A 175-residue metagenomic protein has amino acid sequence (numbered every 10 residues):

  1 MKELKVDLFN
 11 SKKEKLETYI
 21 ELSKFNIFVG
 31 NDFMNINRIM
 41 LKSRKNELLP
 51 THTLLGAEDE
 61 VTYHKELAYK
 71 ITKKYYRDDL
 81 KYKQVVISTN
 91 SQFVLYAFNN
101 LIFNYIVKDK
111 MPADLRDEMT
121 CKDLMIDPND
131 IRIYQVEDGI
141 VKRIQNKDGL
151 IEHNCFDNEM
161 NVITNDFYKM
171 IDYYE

Functional and structural regions predicted by a protein language model:
K2-N158: Switch/communication elements of ASCE P-loop NTPase nucleotide-binding domains
G149-E175: NTP-binding/hydrolysis catalytic cores, primarily Walker-type P-loop NTPases
